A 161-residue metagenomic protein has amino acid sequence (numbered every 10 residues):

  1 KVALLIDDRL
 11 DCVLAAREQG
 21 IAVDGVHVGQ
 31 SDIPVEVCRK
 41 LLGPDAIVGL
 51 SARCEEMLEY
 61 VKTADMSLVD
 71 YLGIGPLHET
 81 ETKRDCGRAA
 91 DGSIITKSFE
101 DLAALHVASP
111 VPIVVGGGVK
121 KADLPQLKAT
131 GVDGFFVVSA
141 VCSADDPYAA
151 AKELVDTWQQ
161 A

Functional and structural regions predicted by a protein language model:
K1-L5, C38-R53, A90-K121, L154-A161: Alpha-helix-loop-beta-strand connector modules within alpha/beta enzyme cores
K1-P44: N-terminal active-site wall of soluble small-molecule enzyme domains
L4-I21, C54-L68, A108-S109, I113-V115 (+2 more regions): Catalytic cores of alpha/beta
L4-I6, V26-V28, A52, G73-L77 (+1 more regions): Long, contiguous hydrophobic alpha-helical segments, chiefly transmembrane helices and signal peptides
I21-G25, L68-V69, S93-E100: Glycine-rich, flexible loop segments associated with nucleotide phosphate handling
D24-C38, G73-G87, L124, K128-L154: Glycine-rich phosphate-binding active-site loops on the catalytic face of alpha/beta enzymes
H27-D45, G49-T63, I74: S-adenosyl-L-methionine/SAH cofactor-binding core of RNA-modifying enzymes
S51-I94, L105: Histidine/lysine/aspartate-rich catalytic loop segments that bind and position anionic ligands
